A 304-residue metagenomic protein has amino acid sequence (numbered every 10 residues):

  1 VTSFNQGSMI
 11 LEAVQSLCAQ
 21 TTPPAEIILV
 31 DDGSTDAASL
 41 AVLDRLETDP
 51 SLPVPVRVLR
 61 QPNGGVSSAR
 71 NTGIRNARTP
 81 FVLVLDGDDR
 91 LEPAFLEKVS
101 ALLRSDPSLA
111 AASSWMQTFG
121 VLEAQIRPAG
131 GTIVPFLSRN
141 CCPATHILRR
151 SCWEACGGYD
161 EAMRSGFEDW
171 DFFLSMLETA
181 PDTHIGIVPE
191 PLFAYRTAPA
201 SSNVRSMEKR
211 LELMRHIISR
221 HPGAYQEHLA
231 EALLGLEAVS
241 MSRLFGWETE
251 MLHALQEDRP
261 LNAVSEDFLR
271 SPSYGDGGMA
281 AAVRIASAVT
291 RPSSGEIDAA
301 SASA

Functional and structural regions predicted by a protein language model:
Q15-P24: Short, acidic, metal-binding catalytic loop of nucleotide-sugar glycosyltransferases
S16, D31-A41, D86: A conserved acidic beta->alpha catalytic loop
A25-S34, R57-P62, G87: Short beta-strand/loop segment that forms part of the nucleotide-sugar
D36-L46, R90, A94: Acidic helix N-cap motif at the loop->helix transition within catalytic regions of sugar-transfer enzymes
Q61-A77: Glycine-rich, basic loop-to-helix element that forms the pyrophosphate-binding segment of sugar-nucleotide handling
V82: Short aromatic/hydrophobic "clamp" motif used to bind/position activated sugar donors
A94-I126: Conserved donor NDP-sugar-binding/catalytic core segment of glycosyltransferases
I133-R215: Conserved nucleotide-sugar donor-binding catalytic segment
